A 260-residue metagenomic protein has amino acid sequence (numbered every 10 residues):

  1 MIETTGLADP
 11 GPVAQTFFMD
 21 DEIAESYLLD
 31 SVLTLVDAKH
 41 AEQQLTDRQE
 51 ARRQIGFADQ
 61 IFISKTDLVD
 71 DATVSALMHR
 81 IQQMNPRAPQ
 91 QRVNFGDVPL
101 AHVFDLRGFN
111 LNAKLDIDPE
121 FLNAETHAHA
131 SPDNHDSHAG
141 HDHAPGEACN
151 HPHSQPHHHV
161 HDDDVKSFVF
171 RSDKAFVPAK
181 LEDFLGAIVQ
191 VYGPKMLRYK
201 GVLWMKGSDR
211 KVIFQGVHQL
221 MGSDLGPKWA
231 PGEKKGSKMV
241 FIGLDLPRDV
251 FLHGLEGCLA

Functional and structural regions predicted by a protein language model:
M1-H102: Phosphate/Mg2+-binding loops and adjacent switch elements in nucleotide/diphosphate-handling enzyme cores
M1-T4, S172, I242: Short N-terminal micro-motifs specific to bacterial/archaeal maturation and metal-cluster initiation sites
F57-I63, L68-A230, K234-S237, L244-A260: C-terminal accessory "lid"/substrate-recognition subdomains
